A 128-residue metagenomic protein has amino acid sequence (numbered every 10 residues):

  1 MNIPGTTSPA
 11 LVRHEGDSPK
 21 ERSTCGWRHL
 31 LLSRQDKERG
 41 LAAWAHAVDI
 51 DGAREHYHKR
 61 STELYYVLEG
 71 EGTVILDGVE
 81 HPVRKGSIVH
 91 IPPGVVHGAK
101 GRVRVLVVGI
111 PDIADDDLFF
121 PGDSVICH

Functional and structural regions predicted by a protein language model:
N2-S23: Extreme N-terminal tail/first-helix region
N2-T6, E38-L41, K100-H128: Double-stranded beta-helix
D17-E55, S61, V108, D112 (+1 more regions): A short glycine-rich, His/Asp/Glu-containing loop-to-beta-strand
G52, R60-G72, D77: Glycine- and acidic-residue-biased ligand/ion/polar-headgroup-sensing regions
E55-H56, V74-I75, I91, V95-R102 (+1 more regions): Short beta-strand His + acidic residue motifs that chelate non-heme Fe in jelly-roll/DSBH and cupin folds
G78-G94: Short acidic-glycine-tyrosine-enriched beta hairpin
